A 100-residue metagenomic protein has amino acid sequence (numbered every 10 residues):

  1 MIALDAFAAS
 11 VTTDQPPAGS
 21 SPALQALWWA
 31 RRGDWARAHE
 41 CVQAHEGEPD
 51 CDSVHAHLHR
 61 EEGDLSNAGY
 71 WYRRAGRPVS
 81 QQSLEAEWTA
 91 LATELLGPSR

Functional and structural regions predicted by a protein language model:
A8, A23, W35, V42-Q43 (+2 more regions): Inward-facing hydrophobic residues that define packing positions of alpha-helical scaffold repeats
A9-P16, E40-P49, G76-S80: Solenoid-like repeat scaffolds
R37-A38, A68: Solenoid-repeat scaffolds in large eukaryotic assemblies
G47, R60-Q82: TPR/TPR-like (Sel1-like) alpha-helical repeat modules
L84-R100: Terminal, low-structured helical/coil segments at or just beyond the last alpha-helical repeat
